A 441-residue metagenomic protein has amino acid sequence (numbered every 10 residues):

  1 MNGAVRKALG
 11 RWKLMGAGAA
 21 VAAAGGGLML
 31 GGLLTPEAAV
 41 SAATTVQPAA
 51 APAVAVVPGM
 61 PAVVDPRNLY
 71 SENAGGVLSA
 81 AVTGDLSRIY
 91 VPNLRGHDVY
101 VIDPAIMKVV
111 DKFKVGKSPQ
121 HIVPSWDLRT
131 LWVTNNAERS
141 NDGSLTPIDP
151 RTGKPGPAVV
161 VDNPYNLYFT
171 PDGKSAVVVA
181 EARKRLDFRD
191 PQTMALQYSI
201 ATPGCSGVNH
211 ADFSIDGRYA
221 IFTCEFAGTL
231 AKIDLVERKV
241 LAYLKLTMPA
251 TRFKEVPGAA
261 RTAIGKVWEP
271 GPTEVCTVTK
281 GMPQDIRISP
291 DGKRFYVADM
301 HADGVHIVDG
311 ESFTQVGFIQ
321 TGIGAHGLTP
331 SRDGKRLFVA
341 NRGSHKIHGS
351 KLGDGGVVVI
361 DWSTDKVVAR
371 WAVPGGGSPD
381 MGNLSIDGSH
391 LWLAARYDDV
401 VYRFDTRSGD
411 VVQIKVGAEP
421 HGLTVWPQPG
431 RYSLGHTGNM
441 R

Functional and structural regions predicted by a protein language model:
M1, L14, H345-K346: Generic low-polarity alpha-helical segments
M1-G10: N-terminal secretory signal peptides that target proteins for export/translocation
G10, A22-R441: Predominantly soluble domains enriched in secretory-pathway, periplasmic, or organellar proteins
R11-A17: Short, hydrophobic alpha-helical membrane anchors of single-pass surface/secreted proteins
